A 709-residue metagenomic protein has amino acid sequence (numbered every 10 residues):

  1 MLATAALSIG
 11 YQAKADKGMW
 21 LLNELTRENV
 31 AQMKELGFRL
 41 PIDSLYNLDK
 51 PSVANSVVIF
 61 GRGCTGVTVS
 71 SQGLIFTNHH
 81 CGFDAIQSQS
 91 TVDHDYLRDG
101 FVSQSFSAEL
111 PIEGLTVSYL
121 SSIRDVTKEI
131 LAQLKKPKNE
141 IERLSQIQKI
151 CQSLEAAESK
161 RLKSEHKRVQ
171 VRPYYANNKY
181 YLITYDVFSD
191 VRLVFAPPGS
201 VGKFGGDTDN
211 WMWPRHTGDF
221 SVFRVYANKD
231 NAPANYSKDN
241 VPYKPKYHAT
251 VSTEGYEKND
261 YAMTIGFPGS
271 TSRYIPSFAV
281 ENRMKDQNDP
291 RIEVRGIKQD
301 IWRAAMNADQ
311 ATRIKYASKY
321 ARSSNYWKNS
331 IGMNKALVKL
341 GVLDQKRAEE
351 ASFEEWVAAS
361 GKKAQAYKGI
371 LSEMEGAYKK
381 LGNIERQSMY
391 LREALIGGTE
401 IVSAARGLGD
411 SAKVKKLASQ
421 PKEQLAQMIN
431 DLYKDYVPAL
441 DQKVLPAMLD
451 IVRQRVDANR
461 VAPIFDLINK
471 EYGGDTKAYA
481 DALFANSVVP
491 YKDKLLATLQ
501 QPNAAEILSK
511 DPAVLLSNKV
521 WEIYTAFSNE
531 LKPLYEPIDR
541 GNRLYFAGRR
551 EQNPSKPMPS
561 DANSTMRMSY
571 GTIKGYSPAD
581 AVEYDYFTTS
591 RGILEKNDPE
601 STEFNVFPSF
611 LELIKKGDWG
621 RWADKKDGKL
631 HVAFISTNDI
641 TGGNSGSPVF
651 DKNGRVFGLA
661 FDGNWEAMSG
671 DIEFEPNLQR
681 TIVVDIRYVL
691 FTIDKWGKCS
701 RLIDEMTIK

Functional and structural regions predicted by a protein language model:
M1-S8: Bacterial N-terminal signal peptides
G10-K709: Terminal presequence/propeptide segments associated with secretion/organelle targeting and zymogen/polyprotein
